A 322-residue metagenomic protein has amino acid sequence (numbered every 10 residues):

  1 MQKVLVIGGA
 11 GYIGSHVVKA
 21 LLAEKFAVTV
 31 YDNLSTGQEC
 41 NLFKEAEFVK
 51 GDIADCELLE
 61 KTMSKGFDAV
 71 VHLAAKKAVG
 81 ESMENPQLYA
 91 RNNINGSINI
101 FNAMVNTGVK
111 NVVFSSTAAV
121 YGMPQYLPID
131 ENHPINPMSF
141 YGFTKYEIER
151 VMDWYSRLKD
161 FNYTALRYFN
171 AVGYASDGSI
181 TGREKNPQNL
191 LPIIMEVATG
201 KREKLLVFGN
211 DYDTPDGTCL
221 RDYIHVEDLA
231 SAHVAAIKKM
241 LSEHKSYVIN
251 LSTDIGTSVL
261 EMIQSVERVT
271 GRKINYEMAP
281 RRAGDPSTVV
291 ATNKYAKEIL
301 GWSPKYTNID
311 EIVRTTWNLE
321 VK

Functional and structural regions predicted by a protein language model:
M1-Y174: N-terminal Rossmann-like NAD(P)+-binding domain of SDR-like oxidoreductases, especially those catalyzing
G8, V49, H72, V79 (+8 more regions): Short, flexible active-site loop motifs that bind/organize anionic cofactors or intermediates
Y12, S139, R167, K185 (+4 more regions): Amphipathic alpha-helical recognition patches that constitute DNA-binding helices
E39, F169-L190, G200-R221: Short, flexible, glycine-rich and Lys/Arg-enriched loop motifs at helix boundaries that contact anionic partners
Y126, P137-T144, R183-L190, D222-V226: The catalytic Tyr-centered alpha-helix of NAD(P)H-dependent dehydrogenases
I193, T199-K322: C-terminal substrate-binding subdomain of Rossmann-fold SDR/epimerase-dehydratase oxidoreductases
